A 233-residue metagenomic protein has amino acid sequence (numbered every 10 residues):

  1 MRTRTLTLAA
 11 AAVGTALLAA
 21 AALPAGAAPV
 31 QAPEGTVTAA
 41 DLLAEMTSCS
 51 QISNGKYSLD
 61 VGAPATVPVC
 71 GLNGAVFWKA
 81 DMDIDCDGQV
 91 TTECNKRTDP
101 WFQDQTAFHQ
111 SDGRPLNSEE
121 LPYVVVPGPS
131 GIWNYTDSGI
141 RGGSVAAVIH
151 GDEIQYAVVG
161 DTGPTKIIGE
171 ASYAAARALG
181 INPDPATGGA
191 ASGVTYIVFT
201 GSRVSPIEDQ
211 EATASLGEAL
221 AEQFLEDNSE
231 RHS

Functional and structural regions predicted by a protein language model:
M1-P29: Secretory targeting and sorting signals
R2-T7, A28-E153, G163-K166, A178-A186 (+1 more regions): Cell wall/extracellular polymer interaction/catalysis modules
G169: Residues that recognize and position ribonucleotide moieties
T187-T195: Intrinsically disordered, low-complexity linker and terminal regions at domain boundaries
